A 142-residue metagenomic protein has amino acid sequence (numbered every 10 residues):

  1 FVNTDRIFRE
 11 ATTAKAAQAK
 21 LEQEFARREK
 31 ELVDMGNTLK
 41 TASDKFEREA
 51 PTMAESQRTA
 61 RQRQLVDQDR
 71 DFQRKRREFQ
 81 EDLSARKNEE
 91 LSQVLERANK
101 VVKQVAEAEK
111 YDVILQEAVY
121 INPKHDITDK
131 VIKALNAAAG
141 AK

Functional and structural regions predicted by a protein language model:
F1-E117, A138-K142: Amphipathic alpha-helical segments
Y120-N122: A glycine-rich, coil/turn loop motif that links secondary-structure elements
K124-T128: A short, glycine/Asx- and small/polar-enriched loop/turn that sits immediately N-terminal to a beta-strand
